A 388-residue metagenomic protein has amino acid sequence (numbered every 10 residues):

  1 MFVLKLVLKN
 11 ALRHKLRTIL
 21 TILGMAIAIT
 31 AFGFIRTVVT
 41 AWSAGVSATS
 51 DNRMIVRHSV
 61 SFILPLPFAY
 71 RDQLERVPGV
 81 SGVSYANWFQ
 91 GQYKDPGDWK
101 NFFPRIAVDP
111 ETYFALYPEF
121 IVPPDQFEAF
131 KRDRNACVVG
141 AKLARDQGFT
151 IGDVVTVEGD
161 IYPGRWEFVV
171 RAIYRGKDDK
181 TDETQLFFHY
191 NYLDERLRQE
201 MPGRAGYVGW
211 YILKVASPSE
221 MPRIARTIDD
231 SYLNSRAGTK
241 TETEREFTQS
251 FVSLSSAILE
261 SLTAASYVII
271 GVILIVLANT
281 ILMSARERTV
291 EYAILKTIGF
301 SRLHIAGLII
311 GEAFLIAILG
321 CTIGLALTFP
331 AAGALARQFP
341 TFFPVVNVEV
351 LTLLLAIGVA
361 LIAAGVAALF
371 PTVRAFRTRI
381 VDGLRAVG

Functional and structural regions predicted by a protein language model:
M1-A31, I310, D382, G388: N-terminal Sec/SRP start-transfer signal
R13-T40, S255-E291, F314-I323, A363-V366: Hydrophobic alpha-helical transmembrane segments of multi-pass inner-membrane transport and secretion
A26-R105, V122-D133, R145, P202 (+3 more regions): Hydrophobic, regular-secondary-structure patches
V38, W42, E220-I275, S284-R286 (+3 more regions): Peri-transmembrane interface segments
I55, G82, G91, V169-R223: Small-residue transmembrane helix packing/gating motifs
A86-N87, D98-D109, F120-R196: Hydrophobic secondary-structure segments that place a key small or acidic residue at a functional site
L282, V290-A336, L355, A363 (+1 more regions): Transmembrane alpha-helical interface segments in multi-pass membrane proteins
F339-F370, R377, D382-G388: Conserved transmembrane alpha-helices of multi-pass membrane proteins, especially helix-helix packing segments enriched
